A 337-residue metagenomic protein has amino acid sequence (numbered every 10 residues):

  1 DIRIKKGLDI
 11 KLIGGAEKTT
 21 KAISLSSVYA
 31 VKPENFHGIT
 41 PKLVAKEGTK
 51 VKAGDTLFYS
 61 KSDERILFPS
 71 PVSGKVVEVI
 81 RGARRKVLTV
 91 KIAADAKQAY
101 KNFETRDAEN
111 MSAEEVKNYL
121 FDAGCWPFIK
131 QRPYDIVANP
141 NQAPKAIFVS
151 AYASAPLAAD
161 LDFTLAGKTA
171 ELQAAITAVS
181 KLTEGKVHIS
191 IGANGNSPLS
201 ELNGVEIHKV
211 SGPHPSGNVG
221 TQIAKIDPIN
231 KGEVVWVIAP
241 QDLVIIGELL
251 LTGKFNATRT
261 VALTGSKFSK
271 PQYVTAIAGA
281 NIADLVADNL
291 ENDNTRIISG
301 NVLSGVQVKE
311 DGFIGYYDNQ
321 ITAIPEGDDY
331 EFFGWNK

Functional and structural regions predicted by a protein language model:
D1-L12, T20, V77, G82 (+2 more regions): Mobile cofactor-carrier "swinging-arm" domains
D1-V44, Y59, V210: N-terminal, Lys/Arg-enriched amphipathic/low-complexity engagement segments that precede the first folded domain
T19-I23, P33-E34, L43, I66-L67 (+2 more regions): Short secondary-structure boundary/capping segments within folded domains
I39, A45, S62-R65, K270: Short, solvent-exposed loop/turn positions at domain surfaces that link secondary-structure elements or cap domain
I39, S70, K86: Exposed loop/turn and edge beta-strand positions of beta-sandwich/beta-sheet ligand-binding modules
K46-Y59, E78: Short, well-structured beta-strand-loop connectors
R65-S73: Short coil-to-beta-strand transition motifs
I66, I80-K337: Buried, small/hydrophobic-residue-enriched core segments of structured protein domains
